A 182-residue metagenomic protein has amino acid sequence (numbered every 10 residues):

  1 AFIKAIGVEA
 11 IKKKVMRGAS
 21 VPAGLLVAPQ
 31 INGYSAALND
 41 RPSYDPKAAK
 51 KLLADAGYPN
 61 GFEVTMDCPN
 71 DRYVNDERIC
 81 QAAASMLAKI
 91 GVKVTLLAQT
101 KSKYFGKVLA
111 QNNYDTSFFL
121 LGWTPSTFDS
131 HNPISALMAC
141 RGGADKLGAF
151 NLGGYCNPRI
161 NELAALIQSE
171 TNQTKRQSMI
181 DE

Functional and structural regions predicted by a protein language model:
A1, Y34-P42, P69-Y73, G148-G153 (+1 more regions): Second-shell loop/turn segments in exported
K4, K12-K13, K89-F105, A110 (+1 more regions): Extracytoplasmic/peripheral linker and loop segments enriched in polar/acidic and small residues with frequent Thr/Pro
V8-I11, S20-P22, I31-G33, N70-V74 (+2 more regions): Solvent-exposed loop/turn segments at secondary-structure junctions within structured extracellular/periplasmic domains
P22-D55, N70-I79: Structural transition elements
G61-D71, T95, S117: Short, well-ordered beta-strand elements
A82-M86, V92-K93, A110-W123: Alpha-to-beta junction loops
Q99, T116-P133: Ligand-binding clamshell of periplasmic/extracellular solute-binding protein-like
